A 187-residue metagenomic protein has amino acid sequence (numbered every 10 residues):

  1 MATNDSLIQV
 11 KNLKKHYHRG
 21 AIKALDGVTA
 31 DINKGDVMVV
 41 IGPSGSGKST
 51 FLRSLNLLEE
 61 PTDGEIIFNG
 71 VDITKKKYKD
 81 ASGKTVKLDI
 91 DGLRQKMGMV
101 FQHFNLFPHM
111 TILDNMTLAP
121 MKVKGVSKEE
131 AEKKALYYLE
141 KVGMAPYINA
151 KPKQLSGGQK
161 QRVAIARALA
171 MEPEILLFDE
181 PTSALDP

Functional and structural regions predicted by a protein language model:
I41-P43: The feature captures the beta-strand-to-loop junction immediately N-terminal to the Walker
G64-K77: Conserved ABC transporter NBD signature motif
M110-L118: Short coil-to-helix segment of the ABC ATPase nucleotide-binding domain corresponding to the Q-loop/switch region
K151-L155, Q159: Conserved ABC ATPase signature
I165: Hydrophobic anchor residue at the start of the ABC signature
A170-E174: A short, proline-enriched helix->beta-strand linker immediately N-terminal to the Walker B motif in ABC-type P-loop
L176-D179: Catalytic Walker B motif of ABC-type/P-loop ATPase nucleotide-binding domains
